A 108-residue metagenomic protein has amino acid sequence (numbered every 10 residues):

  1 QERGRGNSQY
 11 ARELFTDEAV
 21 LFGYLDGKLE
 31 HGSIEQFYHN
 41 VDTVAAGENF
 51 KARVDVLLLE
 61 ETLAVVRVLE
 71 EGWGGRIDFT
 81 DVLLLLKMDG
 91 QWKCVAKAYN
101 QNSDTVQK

Functional and structural regions predicted by a protein language model:
R5-E18: Short, well-ordered alpha-helical segments enriched in acidic and aromatic residues
F15, L21-F22, G27-K28, D104-V106: Outer-membrane beta-barrel domain signature
F15, L25, L69-G72, L83 (+1 more regions): A mature extracytoplasmic/lumenal domain signature
D17, I34-N40, W92, T105-Q107: Short alpha-helical linear motifs
V20-L25, H31-D78: Surface-exposed, charged secondary-structure patches
D78-T105: Short beta-strand edge/turn micro-motifs at domain boundaries
